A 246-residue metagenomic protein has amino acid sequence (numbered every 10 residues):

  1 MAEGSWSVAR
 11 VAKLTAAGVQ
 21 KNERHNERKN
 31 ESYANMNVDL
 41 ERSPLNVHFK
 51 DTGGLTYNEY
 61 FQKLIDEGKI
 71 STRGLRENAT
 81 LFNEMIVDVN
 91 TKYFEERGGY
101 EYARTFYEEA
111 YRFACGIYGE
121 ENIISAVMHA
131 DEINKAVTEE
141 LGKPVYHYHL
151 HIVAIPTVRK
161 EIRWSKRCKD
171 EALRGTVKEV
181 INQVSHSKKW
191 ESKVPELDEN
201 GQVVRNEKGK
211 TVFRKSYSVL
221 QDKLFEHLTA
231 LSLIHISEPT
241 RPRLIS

Functional and structural regions predicted by a protein language model:
M1-S237, R241: N-terminal nicking endonuclease/strand-transfer module with a His-rich metal-binding environment and a catalytic Tyr
